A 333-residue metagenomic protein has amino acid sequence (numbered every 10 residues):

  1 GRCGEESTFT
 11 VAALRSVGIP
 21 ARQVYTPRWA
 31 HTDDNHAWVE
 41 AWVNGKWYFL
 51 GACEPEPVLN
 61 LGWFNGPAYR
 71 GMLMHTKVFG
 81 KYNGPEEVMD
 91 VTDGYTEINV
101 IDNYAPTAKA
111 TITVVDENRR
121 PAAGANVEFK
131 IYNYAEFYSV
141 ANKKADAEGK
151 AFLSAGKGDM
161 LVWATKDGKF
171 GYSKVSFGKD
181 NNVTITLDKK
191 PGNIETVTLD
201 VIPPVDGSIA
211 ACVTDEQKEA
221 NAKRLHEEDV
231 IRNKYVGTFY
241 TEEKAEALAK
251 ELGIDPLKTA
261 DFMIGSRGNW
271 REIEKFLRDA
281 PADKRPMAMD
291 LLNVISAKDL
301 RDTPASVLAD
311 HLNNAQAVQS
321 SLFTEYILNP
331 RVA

Functional and structural regions predicted by a protein language model:
G1: Second-shell loop/turn segments in exported
G4-D90, A333: Hydrophobic/aromatic-rich core segments of domains that either
N44, A147-K169, V175-G178: Short Pro-Gly-centered beta-turn/loop motif in secreted/extracellular proteins
V91-N103, S176-D215: Extracellular beta-sheet/turn segments enriched in Thr/Pro/Gly and aliphatic residues
A108-N118, E195-T196: A short, amphipathic beta-strand motif
A125-K130: Hydrophobic beta-strand segments
N133-A155: Short, acidic Ser/Thr/Gly-rich low-complexity loop/linker segments typical of extracellular and cell-surface proteins
G192-V332: Extracytoplasmic/secretory-pathway proteins
